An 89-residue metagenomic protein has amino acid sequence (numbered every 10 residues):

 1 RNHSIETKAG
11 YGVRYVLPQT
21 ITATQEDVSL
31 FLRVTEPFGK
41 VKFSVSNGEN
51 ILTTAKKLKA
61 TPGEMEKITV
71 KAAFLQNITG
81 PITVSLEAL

Functional and structural regions predicted by a protein language model:
R1-I51: Mid-to-C-terminal Rossmann-like scaffold of FAD/NAD(P)H-dependent oxidoreductases
L17, L30-L32, L52, L58 (+2 more regions): Generic detector of leucine side chains in alpha-helical contexts
A23-Q25, E36, T61, L75-T79: Surface-exposed coil/turn segments at beta-strand junctions on protein surfaces, enriched
S29-L32, G63-L75: Exposed aromatic-hydrophobic patches
K42-S44, K57, G63-E64, G80: Generic alpha-helix signal with a bias toward terminal, lower-confidence helices and secondary-structure junctions
F43, A72-L89: Short, aromatic- and glycine-rich surface loops/edge beta-strands on solvent-exposed regions
N50-E64, V70-K71: Solvent-exposed serine/threonine-rich low-complexity stretches and specific carbohydrate-binding patches
